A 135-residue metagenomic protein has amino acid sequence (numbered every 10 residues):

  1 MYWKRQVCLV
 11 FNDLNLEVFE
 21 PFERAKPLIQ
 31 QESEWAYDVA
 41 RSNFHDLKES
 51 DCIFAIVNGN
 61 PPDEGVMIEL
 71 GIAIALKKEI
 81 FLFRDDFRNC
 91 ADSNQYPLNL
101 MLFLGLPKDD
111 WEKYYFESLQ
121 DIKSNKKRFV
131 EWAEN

Functional and structural regions predicted by a protein language model:
M1-N135: Conserved catalytic or regulatory cores that recognize and/or transform ribose-phosphate-containing ligands
